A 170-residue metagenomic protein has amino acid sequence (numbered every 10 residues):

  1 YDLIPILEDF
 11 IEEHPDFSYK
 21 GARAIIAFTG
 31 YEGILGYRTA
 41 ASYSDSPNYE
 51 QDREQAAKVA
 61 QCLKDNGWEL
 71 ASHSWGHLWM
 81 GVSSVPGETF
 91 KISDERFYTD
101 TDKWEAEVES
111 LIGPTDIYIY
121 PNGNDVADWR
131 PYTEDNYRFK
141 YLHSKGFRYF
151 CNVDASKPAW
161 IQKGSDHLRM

Functional and structural regions predicted by a protein language model:
Y1-C62, N66, V126: Active-site beta->alpha N-cap acidic-glycine motif
E8, E12-E13, E32, E50 (+6 more regions): Glutamate identity and glutamate-enriched acidic tracts
H14-I25, K64-A71, S110-I117, K145-F150: Loop/turn elements at helix/coil->beta-strand transitions in domains of secreted/extracellular proteins
G30, S74-G76, N122: A mature extracytoplasmic/lumenal domain signature
L35-Y49, H77-S93: Surface-exposed cleft-lining segments at the edges of enzyme active sites
V59, A71, L78-V82: Polysaccharide-binding and catalytic clefts of secreted carbohydrate-active enzymes
G81-M170: C-terminal active-site subregion of NodB/CE4 polysaccharide deacetylases
